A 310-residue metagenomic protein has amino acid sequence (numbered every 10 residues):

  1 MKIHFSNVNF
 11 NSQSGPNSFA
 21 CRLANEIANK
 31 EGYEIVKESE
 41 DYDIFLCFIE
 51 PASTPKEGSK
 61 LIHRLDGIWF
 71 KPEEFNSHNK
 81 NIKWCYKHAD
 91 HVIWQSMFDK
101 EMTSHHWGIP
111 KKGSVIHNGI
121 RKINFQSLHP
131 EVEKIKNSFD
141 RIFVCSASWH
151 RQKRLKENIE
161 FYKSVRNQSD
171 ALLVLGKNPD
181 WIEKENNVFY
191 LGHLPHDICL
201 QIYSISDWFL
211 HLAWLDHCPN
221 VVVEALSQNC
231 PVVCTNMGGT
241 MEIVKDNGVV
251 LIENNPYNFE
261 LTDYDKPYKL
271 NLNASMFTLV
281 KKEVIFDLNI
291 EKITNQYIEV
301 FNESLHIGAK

Functional and structural regions predicted by a protein language model:
Y86, Q201-S206: Short alpha-helical donor nucleotide-sugar binding micro-motif in glycosyltransferases
F98, G119: Carbohydrate-associated surface elements
P130, E260-G308: A charged, aromatic-enriched C-terminal amphipathic alpha-helix characteristic of glycosyltransferases across folds
V132-K153, I159-K163: Conserved donor-binding/catalytic core segment of Leloir-type glycosyltransferases
P179-L200: Nucleotide-activated donor-binding/catalytic signature segment of Leloir-type glycosyltransferases, i.e., the conserved
E183, M237-E253, E260-T262: Short acidic/histidine- and often glycine-rich active-site loop of Leloir-type glycosyltransferases that engages
W214: Aromatic "clamp/platform" in nucleotide-sugar-dependent glycosyltransferases that forms part of the donor/acceptor
P231-C234: Short hydrophobic beta-strand element within catalytic cores of glycosyltransferases and related nucleotide-activated
